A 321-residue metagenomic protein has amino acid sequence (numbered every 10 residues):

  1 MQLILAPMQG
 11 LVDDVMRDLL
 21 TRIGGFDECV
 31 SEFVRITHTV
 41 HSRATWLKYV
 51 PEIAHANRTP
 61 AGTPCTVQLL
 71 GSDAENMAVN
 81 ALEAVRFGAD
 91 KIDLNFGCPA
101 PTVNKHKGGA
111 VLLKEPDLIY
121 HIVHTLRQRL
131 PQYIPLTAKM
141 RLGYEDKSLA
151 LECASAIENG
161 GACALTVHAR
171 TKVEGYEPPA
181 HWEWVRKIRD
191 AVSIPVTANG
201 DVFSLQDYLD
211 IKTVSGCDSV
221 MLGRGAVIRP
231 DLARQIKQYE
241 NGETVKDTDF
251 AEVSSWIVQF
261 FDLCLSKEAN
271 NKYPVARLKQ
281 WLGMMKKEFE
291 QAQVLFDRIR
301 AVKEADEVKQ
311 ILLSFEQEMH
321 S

Functional and structural regions predicted by a protein language model:
M1-Q9, L82, A89: N-terminal/domain-start segments enriched in small and hydrophobic, helix-friendly residues, covering either
L3-A6, C29-S31, C65-L69, I92 (+4 more regions): Hydrophobic faces of well-ordered beta-strands that scaffold small-molecule active sites in alpha/beta enzyme cores
I4, Q9, V15, R129-P131 (+5 more regions): Alpha/beta catalytic cores of nucleotide-metabolism and tRNA/nucleoside-modifying enzymes
M8, V12, D73, P99 (+5 more regions): Gly/Ser/Thr-rich beta-alpha loop segments that engage phosphate groups in nucleotides
M8-E83: Glycine-rich, positively charged N-terminal anion/phosphate-binding segment
R22, V79-I92, F96-H106, D117-I194: Alpha/beta enzyme core
E32-I36, I92-P101, A169-T171, D201 (+1 more regions): Glycine-rich phosphate-binding active-site loops on the catalytic face of alpha/beta enzymes
A44-W46, K107-L113: Short glycine-enriched, charge-decorated loop/helix-capping segments at active-site entrances that position
